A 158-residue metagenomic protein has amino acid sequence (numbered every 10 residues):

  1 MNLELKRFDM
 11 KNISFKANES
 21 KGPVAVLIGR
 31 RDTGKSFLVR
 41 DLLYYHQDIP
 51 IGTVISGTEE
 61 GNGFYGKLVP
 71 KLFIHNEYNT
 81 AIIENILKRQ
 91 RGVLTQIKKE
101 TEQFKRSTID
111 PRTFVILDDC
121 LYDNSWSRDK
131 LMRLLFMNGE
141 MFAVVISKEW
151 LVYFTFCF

Functional and structural regions predicted by a protein language model:
N2-E19, R40: Pre-Walker A adenine-sensing motif
E4-L5, I55, L72-I74: Intrinsically disordered, low-complexity eukaryotic regions enriched in glycine, serine and charged residues
N12-S14, P23-Y45, G57-G61, T80-F158: Conserved P-loop NTPase motor cores
D48-I49: Conserved SF1/SF2 helicase motif Ia
G52: An amphipathic, basic-hydrophobic helix/alpha-beta surface used to engage anionic, phosphate-rich ligands or surfaces
G63-L72: Short, aromatic/basic amphipathic alpha-helical patches
K71-I82: Short acidic-hydrophobic, aromatic-tinged amphipathic segments that line or gate anion-handling sites
